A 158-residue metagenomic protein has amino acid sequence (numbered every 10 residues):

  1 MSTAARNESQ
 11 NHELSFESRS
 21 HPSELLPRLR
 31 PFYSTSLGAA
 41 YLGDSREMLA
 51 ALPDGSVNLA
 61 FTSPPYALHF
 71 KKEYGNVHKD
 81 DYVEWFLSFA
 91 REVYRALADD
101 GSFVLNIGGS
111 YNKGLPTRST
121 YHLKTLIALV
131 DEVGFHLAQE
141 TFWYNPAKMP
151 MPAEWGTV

Functional and structural regions predicted by a protein language model:
M1-V158: Core catalytic lobe of class I
